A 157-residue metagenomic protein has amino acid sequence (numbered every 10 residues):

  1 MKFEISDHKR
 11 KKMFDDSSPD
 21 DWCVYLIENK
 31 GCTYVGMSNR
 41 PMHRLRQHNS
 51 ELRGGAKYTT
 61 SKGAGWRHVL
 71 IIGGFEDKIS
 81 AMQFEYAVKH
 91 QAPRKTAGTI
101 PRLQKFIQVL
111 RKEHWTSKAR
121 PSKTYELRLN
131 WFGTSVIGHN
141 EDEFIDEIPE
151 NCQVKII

Functional and structural regions predicted by a protein language model:
M1-D20, M82-E85, K89-I157: Boundary/linker segments flanking structured domains
S17, G65-R67: Short loop/turn motifs at secondary-structure junctions and domain boundaries
P19-Y58, G74-Q91: GIY-YIG-like beta-to-alpha core
S50, K62, K95-T96: Short amphipathic alpha-helical leader/targeting segments
K57-G65: Short, conserved catalytic or adaptor-binding loops enriched in Gly and charged residues
Y58-T59, L70, K105-Q108: Short, intrinsically disordered/low-complexity patches at protein termini and at juxtamembrane boundaries
R67-G74: Solvent-exposed beta-strand motifs enriched in subsets of small alpha/beta binding domains, especially certain
